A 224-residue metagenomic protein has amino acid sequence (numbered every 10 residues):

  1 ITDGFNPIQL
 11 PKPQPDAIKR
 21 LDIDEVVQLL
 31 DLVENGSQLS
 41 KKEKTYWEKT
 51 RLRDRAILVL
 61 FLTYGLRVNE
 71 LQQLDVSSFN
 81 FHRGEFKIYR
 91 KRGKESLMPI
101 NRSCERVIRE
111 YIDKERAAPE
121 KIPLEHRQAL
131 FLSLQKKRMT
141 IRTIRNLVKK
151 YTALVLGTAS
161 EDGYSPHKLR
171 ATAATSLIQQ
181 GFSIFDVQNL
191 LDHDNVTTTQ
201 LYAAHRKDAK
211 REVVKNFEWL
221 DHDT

Functional and structural regions predicted by a protein language model:
I1-T224: Conserved catalytic core of the tyrosine transesterase superfamily
